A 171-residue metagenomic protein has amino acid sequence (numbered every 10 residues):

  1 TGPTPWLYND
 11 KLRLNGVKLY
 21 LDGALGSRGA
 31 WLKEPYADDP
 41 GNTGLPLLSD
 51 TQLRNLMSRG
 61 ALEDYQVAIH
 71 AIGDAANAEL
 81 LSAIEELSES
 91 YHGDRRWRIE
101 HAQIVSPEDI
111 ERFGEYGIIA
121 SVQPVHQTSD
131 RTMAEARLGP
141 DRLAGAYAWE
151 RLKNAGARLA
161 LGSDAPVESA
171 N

Functional and structural regions predicted by a protein language model:
T1-D74, R112-I119, P124-V125: Metal-coordinating catalytic core of metallo-dependent amide/deamination hydrolases
N55-A68, A75-W97, H101-A102, P107-E111 (+1 more regions): His/Asp/Glu-enriched, well-ordered alpha-helical/loop segment that forms or immediately abuts the divalent-metal
